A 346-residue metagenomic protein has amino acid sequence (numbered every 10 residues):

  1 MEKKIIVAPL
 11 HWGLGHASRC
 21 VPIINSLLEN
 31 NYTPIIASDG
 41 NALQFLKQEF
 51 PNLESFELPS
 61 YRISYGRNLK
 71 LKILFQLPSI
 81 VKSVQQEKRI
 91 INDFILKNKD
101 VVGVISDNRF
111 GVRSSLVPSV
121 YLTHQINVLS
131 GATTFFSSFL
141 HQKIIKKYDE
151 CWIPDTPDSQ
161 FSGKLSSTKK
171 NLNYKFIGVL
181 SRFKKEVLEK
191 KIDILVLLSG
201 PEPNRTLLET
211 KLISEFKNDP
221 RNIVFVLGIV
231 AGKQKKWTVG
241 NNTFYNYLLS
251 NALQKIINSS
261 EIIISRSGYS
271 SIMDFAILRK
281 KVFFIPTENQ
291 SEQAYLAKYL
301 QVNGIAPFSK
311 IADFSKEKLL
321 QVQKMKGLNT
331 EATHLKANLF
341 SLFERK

Functional and structural regions predicted by a protein language model:
E2-K4, P9-H11, E29-P78, T243-F244: Conserved nucleotide-sugar phosphate-binding/catalytic loop shared by glycosyltransferases and other
P9-V21, P203-T206: A short, glycine/small-residue-rich beta-strand->loop->alpha-helix junction that serves as a flexible
A17-L27, A42: Short amphipathic alpha-helix
I24, S167, V179-I262, I272 (+1 more regions): Donor-nucleotide binding loops and adjacent catalytic segments primarily of GT-B fold Leloir glycosyltransferases
L71-G111: Conserved nucleotide-sugar donor-binding subdomain of glycosyltransferases
S79-I80, I305-K346: Leloir-type glycosyltransferase catalytic cores
T123, S130-T134, L140-P203, L227-G232: A nucleotide-sugar donor-handling region in carbohydrate enzymes
A252-Y295: A donor-sugar binding/catalytic signature common to diverse glycosyltransferases and related nucleotide-sugar
